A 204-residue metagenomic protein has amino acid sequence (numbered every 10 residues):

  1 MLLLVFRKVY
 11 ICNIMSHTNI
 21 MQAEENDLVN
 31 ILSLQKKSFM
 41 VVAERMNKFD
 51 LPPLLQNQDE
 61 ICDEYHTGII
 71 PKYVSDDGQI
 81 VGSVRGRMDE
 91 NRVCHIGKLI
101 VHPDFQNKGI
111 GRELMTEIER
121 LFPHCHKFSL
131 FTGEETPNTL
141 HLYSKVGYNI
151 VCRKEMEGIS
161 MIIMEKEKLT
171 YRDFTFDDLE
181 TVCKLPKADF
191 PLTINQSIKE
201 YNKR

Functional and structural regions predicted by a protein language model:
N19-S33, L169-K184: A short beta-loop-alpha structural element at the N-terminal edge of CoA-dependent acyl/N-acetyltransferase catalytic
K36-I61, C183-R204: Conserved GNAT-fold acetyl-CoA-binding loop/helix
K72, Q79-M88, H95-I100: Conserved beta-strand in the GNAT
V74, L99-Q106, T132-E134: A short, internal acetyl-CoA/4′-phosphopantetheine-binding micro-motif in the GNAT/acyltransferase core
M88-L99, Q106, H124-C125, G158-S160: A conserved beta-turn-beta hairpin within the catalytic core of GNAT-like acetyltransferases that forms part
F105, G109-E117: Conserved acetyl-CoA pyrophosphate-binding loop and the N-cap/start of the following alpha-helix in GNAT-like
R112-E113, R120, E135-R153: Conserved active-site alpha-helix within GNAT-family acetyltransferase domains
M115, L121-E134: Conserved GNAT acetyl-CoA-binding A-motif
